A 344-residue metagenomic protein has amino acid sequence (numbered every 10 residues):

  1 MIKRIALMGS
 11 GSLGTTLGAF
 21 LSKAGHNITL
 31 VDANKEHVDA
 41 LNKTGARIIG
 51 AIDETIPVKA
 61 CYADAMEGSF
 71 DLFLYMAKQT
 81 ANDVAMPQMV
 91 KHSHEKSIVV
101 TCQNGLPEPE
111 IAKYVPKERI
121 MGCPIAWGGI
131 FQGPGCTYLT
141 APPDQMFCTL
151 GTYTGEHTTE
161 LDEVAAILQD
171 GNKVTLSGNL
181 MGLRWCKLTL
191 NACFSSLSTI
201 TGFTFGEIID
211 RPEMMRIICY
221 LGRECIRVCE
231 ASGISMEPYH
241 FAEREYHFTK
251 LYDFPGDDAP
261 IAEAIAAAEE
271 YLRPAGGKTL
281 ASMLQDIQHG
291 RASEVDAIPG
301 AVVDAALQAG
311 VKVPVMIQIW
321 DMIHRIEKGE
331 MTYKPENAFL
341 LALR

Functional and structural regions predicted by a protein language model:
M1-D53: NAD(P)+-binding Rossmann beta1-loop-alpha1 motif at the extreme N-terminus of oxidoreductases
I2-R4, D71, M146: Nucleotide donor/acceptor-binding cores
N27-I28, R47, K173, S235 (+2 more regions): Residue-level detector of anion-binding/catalytic polar loops
E36, T80, L106, T159 (+6 more regions): Conserved active-site and cofactor/substrate-binding residues in soluble primary-metabolism enzymes
T55-Y138: Rossmann-like NAD(P)(H) cofactor-binding subdomain of soluble oxidoreductases
H92, Y114-K117, C136-H247: Internal alpha-helical scaffold of NAD(P)-dependent oxidoreductase catalytic cores
C219-R344: NAD(P)-dependent Rossmann-like dehydrogenase/reductase catalytic/cofactor-binding core
